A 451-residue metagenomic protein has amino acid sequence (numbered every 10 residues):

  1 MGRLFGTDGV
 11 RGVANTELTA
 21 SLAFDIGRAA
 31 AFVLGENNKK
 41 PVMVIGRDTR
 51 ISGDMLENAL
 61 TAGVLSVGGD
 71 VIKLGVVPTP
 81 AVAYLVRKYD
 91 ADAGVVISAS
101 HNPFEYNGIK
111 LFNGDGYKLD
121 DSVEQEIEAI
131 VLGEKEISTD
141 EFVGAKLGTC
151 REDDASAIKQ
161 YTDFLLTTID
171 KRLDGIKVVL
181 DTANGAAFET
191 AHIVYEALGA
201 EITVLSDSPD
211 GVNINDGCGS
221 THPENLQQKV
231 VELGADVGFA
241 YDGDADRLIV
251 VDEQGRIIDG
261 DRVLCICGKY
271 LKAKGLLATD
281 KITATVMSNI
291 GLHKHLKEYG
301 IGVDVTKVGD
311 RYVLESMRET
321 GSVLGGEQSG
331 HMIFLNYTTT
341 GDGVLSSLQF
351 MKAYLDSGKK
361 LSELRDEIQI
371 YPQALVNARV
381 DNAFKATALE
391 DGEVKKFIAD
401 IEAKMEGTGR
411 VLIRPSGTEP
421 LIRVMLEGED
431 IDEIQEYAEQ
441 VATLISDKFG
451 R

Functional and structural regions predicted by a protein language model:
M1-A62, S66-G68, G148-V178, K385-A386 (+1 more regions): An N-terminal, well-structured beta->alpha segment
V13, N107-L233: Gly/Ser/Thr-enriched, mixed-charge loops and adjacent short helices that form phosphate/oxyanion-binding elements
F32, E36, V42-Y106, I193-V251: N-terminal small/polar loop signature for handling phosphorylated ligands or for N-terminal nucleophile
K39-D48, I72, K177-V179, D280-V286 (+1 more regions): Short glycine-rich phosphate-binding loop at a beta-alpha junction
D120, V204-L205, R256-G275, G343-K352 (+1 more regions): Gly/Ser/Thr-rich active-site loops/lids in small-molecule metabolic enzymes that frequently grip phosphoryl groups
Q125-T162, T167, E253-G326, M332-F334: Proline/glycine-rich low-complexity loops and linkers
V237, K274-R451: Phosphate-binding and adjacent anionic-ligand microenvironments
